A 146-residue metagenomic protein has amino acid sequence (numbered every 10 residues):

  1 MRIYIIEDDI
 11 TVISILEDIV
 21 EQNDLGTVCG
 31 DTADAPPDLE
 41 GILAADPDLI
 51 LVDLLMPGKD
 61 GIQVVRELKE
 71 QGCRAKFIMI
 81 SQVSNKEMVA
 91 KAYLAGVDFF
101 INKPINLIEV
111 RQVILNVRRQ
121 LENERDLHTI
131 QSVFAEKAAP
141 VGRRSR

Functional and structural regions predicted by a protein language model:
I10-G30: Two-component/phosphorelay signaling modules centered on CheY-like receiver
D34, D60-Q63: Acidic catalytic/metal-coordinating carboxylates
E40, I62-C73: Short amphipathic alpha-helix used as the core "switch/output" element in two-component signaling
D53, S81: Active-site residues of response regulator receiver
M56: Receiver (REC) domain active-site loop signature in two-component systems and cognate sites in sensor histidine kinases
Q63, S84-F99: Alpha4 helix (beta4-alpha4-beta5 surface) of REC/receiver domains from two-component response regulators
E87, I105-I114: C-terminal output helix
Q112, R119-R146: CheY-like receiver
